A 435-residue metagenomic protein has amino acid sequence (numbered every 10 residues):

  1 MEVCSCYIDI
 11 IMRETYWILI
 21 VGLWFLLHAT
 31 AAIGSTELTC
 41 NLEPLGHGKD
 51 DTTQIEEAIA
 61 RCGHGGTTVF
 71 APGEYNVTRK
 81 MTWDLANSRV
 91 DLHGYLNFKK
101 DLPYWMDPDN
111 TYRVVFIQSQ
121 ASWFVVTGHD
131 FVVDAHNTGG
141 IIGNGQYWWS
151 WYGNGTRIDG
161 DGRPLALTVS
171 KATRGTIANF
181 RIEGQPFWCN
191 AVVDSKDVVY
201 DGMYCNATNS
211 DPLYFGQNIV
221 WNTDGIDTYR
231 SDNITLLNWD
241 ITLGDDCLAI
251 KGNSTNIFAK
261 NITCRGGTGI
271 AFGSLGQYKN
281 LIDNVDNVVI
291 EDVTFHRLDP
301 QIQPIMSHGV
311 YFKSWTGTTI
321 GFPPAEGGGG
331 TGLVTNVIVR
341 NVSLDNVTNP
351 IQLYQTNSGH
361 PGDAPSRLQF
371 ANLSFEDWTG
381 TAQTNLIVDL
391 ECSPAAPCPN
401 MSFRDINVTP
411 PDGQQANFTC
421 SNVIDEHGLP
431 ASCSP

Functional and structural regions predicted by a protein language model:
C4-C6: Cysteine-centered motifs
I8-I10: Intrinsically disordered, low-complexity terminal segments enriched in Ser/Thr
R13-P435: Extracellular/periplasmic carbohydrate-active domains that bind, remodel, or depolymerize complex polysaccharides
